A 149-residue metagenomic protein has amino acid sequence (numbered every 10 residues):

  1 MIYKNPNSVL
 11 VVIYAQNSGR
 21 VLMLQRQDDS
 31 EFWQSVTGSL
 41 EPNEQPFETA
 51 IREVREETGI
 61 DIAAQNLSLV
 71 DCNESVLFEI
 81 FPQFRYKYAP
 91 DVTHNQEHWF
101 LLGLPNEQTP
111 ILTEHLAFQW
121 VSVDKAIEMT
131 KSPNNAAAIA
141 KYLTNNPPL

Functional and structural regions predicted by a protein language model:
M1-V21, P42: Conserved N-terminal beta-strand and adjoining loop/helix that marks the start of the Nudix/MutT-like hydrolase domain
Y3, T144-L149: Generic C-terminal helix-cap and adjacent flexible tail
M23-R26: Short, acidic/hydrophobic/Gly-rich beta-strand patch recurrent on exposed beta strands that often constitutes part
D29-E31: A conserved beta-turn-beta hairpin within the catalytic core of GNAT-like acetyltransferases that forms part
Q34-T37: A short gly/proline-enriched turn/hairpin at secondary-structure junctions
L40-N134: Unchanged
I139-L143: Hydrophobic alpha-helical interaction segments
